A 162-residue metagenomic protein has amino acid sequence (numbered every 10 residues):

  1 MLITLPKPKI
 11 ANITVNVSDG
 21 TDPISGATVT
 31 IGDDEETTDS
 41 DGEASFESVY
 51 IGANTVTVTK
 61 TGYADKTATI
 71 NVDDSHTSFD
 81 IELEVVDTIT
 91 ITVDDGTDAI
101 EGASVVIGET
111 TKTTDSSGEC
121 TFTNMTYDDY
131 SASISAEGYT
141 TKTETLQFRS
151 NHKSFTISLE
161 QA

Functional and structural regions predicted by a protein language model:
M1, A44-S45, K66-A68, T77-F79 (+3 more regions): Short strand-edge motifs at loop-to-beta-strand transitions and within beta-strands of extracellular beta-rich domains
L2-A11, S78-D87, S150, T156-A162: Conserved "repeat-terminator" motif of extracellular CCP/Sushi domains
K9-S25, V85-V86, T90-G102: Structural motif
S25, S40, Y50-I51, E101 (+2 more regions): Surface-exposed loops/turns
A27-I31, V56, A103-I107, A132: Hydrophobic beta-strand segments
D33-S45, E109-T121: Short, acidic Ser/Thr/Gly-rich low-complexity loop/linker segments typical of extracellular and cell-surface proteins
Y50-G62, Y127-G138: A short, solvent-exposed beta-strand micro-motif common in secreted/extracellular proteins
